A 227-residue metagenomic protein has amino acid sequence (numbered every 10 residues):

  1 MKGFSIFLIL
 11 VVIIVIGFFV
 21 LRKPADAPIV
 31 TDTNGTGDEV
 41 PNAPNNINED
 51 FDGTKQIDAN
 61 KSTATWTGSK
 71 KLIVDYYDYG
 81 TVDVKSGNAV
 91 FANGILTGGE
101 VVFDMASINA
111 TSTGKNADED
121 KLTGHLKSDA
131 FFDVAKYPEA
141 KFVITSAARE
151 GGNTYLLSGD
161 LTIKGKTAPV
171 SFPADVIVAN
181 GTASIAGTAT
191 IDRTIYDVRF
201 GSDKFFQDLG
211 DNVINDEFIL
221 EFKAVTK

Functional and structural regions predicted by a protein language model:
K2-K227: Low-complexity, acidic/polar, glycine-enriched regions of mature
